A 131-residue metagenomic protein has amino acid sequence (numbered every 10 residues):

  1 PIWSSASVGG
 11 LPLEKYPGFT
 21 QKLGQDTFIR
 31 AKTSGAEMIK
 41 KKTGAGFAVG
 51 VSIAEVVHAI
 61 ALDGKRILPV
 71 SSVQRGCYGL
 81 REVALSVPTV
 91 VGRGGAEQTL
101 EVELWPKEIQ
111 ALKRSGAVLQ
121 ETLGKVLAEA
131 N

Functional and structural regions predicted by a protein language model:
P1-N131: C-terminal substrate-binding/catalytic lobe of Rossmann-fold NAD(P)-dependent dehydrogenases
